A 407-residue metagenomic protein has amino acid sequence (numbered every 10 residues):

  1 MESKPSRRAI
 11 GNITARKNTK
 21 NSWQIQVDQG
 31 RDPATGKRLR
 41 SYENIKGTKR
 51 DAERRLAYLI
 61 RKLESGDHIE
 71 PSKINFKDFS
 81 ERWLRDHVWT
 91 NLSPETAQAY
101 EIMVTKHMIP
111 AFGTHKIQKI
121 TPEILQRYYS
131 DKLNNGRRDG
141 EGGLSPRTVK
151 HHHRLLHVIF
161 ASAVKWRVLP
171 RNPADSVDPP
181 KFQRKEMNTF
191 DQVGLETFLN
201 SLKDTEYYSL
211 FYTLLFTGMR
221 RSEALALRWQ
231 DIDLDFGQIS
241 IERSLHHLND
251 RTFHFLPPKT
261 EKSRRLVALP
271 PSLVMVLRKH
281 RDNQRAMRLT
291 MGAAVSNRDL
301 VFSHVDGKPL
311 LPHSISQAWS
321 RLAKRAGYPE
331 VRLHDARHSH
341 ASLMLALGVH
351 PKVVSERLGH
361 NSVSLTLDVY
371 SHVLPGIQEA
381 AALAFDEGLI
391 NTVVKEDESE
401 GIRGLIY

Functional and structural regions predicted by a protein language model:
M1-R82, D86-T90, E95-I102, R127-S130 (+9 more regions): Basic/aromatic DNA-contact patch characteristic of tyrosine site-specific recombinases
E2-K4, N200, F236, N249-R264 (+7 more regions): C-terminal secondary-structure termini that scaffold catalytic or DNA-interacting sites
K4-P5, R138-G142, T197-Y208, T217 (+4 more regions): Short, basic (Lys/Arg/His-rich) helix/loop patches that form interaction surfaces in the mid-to-C-terminal regions
S41, T48, S72-K73, K77 (+5 more regions): N-terminal core-binding DNA-recognition domain of tyrosine site-specific recombinases/integrases
S80, M108, L125, L156-I159 (+8 more regions): Conserved hydrophobic/aromatic pocket- or pore-lining residues that grip, position, or stack substrates in active sites
E141-P146, K150-H152, K165-W229, L234-D235 (+5 more regions): Basic, Lys/Arg- and aromatic-enriched nucleic-acid-binding interface segment
K181, T189, L245-H247, L358-A384: Catalytic-site neighborhood detector that most strongly recognizes the C-terminal catalytic loop/helix of tyrosine
D231-Q238, E330, V349-V369, E379: Short, polar N-cap/turn motifs at the start of nucleic acid-interacting alpha helices
